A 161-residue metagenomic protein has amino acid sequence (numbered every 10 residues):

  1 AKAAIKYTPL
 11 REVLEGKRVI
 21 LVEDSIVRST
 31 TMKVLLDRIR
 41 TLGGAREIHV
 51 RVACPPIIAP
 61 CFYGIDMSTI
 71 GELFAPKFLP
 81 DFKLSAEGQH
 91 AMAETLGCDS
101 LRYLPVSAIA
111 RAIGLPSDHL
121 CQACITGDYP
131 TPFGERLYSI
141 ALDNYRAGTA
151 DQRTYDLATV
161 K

Functional and structural regions predicted by a protein language model:
A1-K161: PRPP-associated nucleotide enzymes
